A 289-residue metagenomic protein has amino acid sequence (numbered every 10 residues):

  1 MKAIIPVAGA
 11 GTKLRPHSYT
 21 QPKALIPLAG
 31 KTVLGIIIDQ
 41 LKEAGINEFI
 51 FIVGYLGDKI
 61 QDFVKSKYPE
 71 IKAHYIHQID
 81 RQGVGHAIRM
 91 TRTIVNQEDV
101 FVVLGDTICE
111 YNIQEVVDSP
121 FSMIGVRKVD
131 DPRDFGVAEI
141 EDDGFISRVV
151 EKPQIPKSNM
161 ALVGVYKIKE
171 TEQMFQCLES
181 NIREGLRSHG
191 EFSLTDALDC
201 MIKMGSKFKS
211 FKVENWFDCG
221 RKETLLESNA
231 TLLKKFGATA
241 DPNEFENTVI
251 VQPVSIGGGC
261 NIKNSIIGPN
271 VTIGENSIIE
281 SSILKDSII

Functional and structural regions predicted by a protein language model:
M1-I5, K13, P27, K31-L104 (+1 more regions): Conserved N-terminal catalytic core of the sugar/cofactor nucleotidyltransferase
A10, D106-T107: Active-site metal-binding loops of divalent metal-dependent hydrolases
G11-P16, R133: Short N-terminal binding/cap micro-motifs at the start of the first secondary-structure element
A24, K72-H74, F145, K207-K209: Conserved beta-strand segments of alpha/beta enzyme cores
L25, A138-I140, S210: A structural signal for short hydrophobic beta-strand segments in well-ordered beta-sheet cores
I50-G54, V126, I288: Short internal beta-strands
I108-G185: Conserved core of the sugar-phosphate nucleotidyltransferase
D142, S180-I289: Left-handed beta-helix
